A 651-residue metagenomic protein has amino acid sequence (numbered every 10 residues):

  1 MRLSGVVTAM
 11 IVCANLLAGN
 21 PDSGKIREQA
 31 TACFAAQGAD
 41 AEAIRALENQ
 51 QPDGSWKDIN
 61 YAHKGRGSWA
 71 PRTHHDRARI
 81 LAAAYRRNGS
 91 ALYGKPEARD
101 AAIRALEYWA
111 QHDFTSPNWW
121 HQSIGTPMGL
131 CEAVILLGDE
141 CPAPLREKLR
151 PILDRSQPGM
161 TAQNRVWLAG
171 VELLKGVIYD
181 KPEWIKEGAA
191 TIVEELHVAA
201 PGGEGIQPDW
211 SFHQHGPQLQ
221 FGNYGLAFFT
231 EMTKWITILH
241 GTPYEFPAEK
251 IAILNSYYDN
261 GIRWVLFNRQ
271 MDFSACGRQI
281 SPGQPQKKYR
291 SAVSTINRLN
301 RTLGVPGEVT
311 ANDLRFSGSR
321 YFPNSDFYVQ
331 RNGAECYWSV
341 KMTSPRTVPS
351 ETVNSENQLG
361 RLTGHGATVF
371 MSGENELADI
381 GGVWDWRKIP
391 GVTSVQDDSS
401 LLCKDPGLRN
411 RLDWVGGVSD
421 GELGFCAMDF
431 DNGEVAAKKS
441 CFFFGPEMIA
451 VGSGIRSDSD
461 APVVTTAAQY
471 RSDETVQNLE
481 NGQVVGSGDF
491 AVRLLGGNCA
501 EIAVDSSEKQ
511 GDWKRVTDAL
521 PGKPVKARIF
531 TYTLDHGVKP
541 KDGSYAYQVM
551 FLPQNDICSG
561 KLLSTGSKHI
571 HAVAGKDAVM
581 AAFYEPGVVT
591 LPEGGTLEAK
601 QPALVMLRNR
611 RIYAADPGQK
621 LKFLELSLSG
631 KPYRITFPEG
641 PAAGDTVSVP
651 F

Functional and structural regions predicted by a protein language model:
M1-A9: Sec-dependent signal peptide recognition, specifically the positively charged N-region followed immediately by
A9-A18: Hydrophobic h-region of N-terminal signal peptides that target proteins for export in Gram-negative bacteria
G19-A39: Extreme N-terminal leader/anchor segments
I44-I280: Aromatic-lined, polymer-binding surfaces characteristic of secreted/periplasmic polysaccharide-degrading enzymes
F228, W235-F623, S627-P632, P641: Extended polysaccharide-engagement surfaces of secreted carbohydrate-active enzymes
P540-D542, P638-F651: Solvent-exposed, conformationally flexible loop/turn segments
